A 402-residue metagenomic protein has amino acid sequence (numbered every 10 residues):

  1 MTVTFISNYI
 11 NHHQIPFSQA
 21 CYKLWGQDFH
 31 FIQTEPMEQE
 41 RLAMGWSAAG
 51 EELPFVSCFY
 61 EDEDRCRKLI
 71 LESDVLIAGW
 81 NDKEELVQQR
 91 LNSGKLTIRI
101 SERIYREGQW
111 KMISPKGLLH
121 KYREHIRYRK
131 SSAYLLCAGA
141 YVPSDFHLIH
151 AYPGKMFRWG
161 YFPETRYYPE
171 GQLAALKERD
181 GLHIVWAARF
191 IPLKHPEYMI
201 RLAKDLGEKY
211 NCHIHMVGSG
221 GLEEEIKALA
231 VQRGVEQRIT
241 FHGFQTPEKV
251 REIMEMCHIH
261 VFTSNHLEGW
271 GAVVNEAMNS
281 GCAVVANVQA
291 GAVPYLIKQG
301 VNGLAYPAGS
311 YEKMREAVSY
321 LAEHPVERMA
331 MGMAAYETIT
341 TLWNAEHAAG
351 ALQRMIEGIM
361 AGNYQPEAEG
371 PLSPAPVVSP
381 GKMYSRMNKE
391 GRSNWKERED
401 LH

Functional and structural regions predicted by a protein language model:
E52-L53, K227-Q245: Nucleotide-activated donor-binding/catalytic signature segment of Leloir-type glycosyltransferases, i.e., the conserved
Y105, P115-L135, S144, L148-I149: Membrane-proximal helix-turn-helix segments that form the acceptor-binding/catalytic region of lipid-linked
Q172-K194, M199-A203, H215: Conserved donor-binding/catalytic core segment of Leloir-type glycosyltransferases
R238, K313, Y320, E327-T341 (+3 more regions): A short, well-ordered alpha-helix in the C-terminal region of glycosyltransferases
F244-Q245, E252-C257: Short alpha-helical donor nucleotide-sugar binding micro-motif in glycosyltransferases
E255-G269, C282: Acidic donor-binding loop of glycosyltransferase active sites
A283-N287: Short hydrophobic beta-strand element within catalytic cores of glycosyltransferases and related nucleotide-activated
Q289-G300, L304-A305: Short acidic/histidine- and often glycine-rich active-site loop of Leloir-type glycosyltransferases that engages
